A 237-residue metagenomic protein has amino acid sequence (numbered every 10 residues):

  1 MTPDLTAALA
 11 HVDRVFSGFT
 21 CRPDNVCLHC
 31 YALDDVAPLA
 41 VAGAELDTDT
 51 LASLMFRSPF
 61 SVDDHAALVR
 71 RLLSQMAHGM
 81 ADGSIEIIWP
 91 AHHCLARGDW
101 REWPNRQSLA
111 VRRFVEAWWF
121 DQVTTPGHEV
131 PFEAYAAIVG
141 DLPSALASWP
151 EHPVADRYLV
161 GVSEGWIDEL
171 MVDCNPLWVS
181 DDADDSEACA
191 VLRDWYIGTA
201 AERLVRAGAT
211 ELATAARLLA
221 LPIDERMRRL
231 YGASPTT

Functional and structural regions predicted by a protein language model:
M1-P90, C94: N-terminal domain-start signal
M1-R22, N175-T237: Terminal, non-catalytic domain-edge segments
T2-D13, S17, A52, F56 (+7 more regions): Generic detector of well-ordered alpha-helical segments enriched in charged/polar residues, highlighting helical
D47, P104, D141, G198 (+1 more regions): Helix N-terminus capping/helix-initiation residues
F60-H65, V69-Y196: Eukaryote-skewed repeat-based solenoidal scaffolds used as protein-protein interaction platforms, primarily
